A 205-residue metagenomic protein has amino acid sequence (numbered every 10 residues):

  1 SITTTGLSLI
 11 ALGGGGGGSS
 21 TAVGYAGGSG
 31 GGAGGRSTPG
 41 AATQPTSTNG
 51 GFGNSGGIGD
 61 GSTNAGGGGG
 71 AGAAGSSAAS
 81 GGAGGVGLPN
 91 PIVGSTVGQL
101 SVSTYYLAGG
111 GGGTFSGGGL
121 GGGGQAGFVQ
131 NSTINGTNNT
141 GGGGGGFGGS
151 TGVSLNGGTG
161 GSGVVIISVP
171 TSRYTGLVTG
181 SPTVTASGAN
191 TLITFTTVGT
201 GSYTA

Functional and structural regions predicted by a protein language model:
S1-A205: Low-complexity, glycine/proline-biased repetitive segments and flexible coils/loops
